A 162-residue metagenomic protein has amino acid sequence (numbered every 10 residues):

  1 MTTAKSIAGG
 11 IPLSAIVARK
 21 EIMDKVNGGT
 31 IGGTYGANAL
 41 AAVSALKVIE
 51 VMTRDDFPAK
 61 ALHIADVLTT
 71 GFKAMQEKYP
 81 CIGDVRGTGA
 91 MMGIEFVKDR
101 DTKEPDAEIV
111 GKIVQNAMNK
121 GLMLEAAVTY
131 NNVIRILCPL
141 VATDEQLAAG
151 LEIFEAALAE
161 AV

Functional and structural regions predicted by a protein language model:
M1-V162: Conserved N-terminal phosphate-binding loop of PLP-dependent enzymes in the Aspartate aminotransferase
